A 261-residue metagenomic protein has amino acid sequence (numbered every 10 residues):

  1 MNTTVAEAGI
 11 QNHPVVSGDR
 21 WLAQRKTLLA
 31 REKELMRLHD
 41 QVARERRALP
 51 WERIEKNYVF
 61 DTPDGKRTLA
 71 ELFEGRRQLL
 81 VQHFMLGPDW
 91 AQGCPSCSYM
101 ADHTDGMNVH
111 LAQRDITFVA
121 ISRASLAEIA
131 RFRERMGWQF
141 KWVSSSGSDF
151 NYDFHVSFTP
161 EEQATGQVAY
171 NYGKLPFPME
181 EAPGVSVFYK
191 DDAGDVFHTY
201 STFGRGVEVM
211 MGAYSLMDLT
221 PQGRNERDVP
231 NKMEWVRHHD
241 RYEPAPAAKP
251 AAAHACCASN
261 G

Functional and structural regions predicted by a protein language model:
M1-R114, R131-G137, K141, S148-G261: Non-globular targeting/processing and membrane-anchoring segments
A112-I129: Catalytic nucleophile loop
S122, S144-S146: Residues at the C-termini of beta-strands that transition into short coil/loop
